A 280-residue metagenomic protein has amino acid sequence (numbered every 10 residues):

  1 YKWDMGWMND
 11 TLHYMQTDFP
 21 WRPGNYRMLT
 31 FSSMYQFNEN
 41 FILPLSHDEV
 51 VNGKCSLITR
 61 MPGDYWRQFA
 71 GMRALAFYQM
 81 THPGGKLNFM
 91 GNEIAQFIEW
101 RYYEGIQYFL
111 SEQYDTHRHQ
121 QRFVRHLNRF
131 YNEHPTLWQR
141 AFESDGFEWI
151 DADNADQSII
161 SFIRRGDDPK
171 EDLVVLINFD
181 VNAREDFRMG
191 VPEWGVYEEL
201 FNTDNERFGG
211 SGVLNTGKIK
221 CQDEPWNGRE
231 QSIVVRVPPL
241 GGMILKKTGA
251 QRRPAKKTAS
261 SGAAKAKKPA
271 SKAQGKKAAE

Functional and structural regions predicted by a protein language model:
Y1-R101, N132-F142, G146-D204, S211-G212: Conserved alpha/beta catalytic core and glycan-binding cleft of carbohydrate-active enzymes
I58-F69, Q107-R118, R229-V234: Active-site rim elements
W100-Y108: A short small-residue
I106, E112-D115, H119-Q121, L127-R129 (+1 more regions): C-terminal accessory region downstream of the catalytic core in glycan-modifying enzymes
S111-W149, G241-I244: Aromatic- and carboxylate-lined catalytic core of secreted/periplasmic carbohydrate-active enzymes
V174, N178, N227, L240 (+1 more regions): Acidic/aromatic-lined carbohydrate-recognition and catalytic surfaces of CAZymes acting on diverse glycans
T216-P254: C-terminal beta-strand-rich structural cap/linker in extracellular carbohydrate-active enzymes
R252-E280: Intrinsically disordered, polybasic Lys/Arg-rich low-complexity tracts
